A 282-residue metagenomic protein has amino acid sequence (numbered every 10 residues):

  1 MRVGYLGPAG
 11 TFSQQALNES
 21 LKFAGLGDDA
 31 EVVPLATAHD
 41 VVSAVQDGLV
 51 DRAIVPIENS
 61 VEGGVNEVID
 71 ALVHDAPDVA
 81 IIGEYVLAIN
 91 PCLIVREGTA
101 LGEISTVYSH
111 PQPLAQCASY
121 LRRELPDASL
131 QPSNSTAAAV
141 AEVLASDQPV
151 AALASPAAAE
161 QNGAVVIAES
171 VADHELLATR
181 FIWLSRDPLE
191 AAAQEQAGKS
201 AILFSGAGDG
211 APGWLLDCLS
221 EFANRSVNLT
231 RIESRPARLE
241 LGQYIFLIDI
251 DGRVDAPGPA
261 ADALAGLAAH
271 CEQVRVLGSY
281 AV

Functional and structural regions predicted by a protein language model:
M1-V282: Domain-level signature for soluble enzymes in the chorismate/prephenate branch of the shikimate pathway
